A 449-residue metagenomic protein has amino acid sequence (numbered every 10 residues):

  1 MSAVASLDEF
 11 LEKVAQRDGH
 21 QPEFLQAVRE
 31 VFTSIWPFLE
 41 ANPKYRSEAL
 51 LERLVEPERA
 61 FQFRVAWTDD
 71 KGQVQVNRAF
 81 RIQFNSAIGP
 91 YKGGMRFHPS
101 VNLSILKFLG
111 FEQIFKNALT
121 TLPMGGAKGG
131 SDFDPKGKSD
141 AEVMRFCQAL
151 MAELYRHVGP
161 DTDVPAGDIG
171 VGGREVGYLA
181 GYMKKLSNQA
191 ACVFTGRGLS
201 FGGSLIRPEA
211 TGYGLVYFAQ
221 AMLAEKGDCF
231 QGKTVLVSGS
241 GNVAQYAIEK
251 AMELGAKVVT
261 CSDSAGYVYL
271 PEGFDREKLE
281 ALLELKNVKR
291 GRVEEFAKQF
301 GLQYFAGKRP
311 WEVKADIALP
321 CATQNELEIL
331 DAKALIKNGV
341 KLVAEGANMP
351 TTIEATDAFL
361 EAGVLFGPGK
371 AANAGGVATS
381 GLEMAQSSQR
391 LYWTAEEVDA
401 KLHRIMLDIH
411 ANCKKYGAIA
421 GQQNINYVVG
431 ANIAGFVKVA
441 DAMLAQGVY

Functional and structural regions predicted by a protein language model:
S2-A27, M222-L223, I336-Y449: Adenosine-phosphate binding glycine-rich loop
P22-L25, A41-E48, T121, V158-G167 (+4 more regions): Flexible, glycine/charged-enriched surface loops at secondary-structure junctions
K44-Q75: Structured beta-strand/loop patches that form or line metal/cofactor-binding pockets in enzymes
H98, N117-Q231: Glycine/serine-rich phosphate-binding loop and adjoining beta1-alpha1 elements at the start of nucleotide-handling
T162-A166, A190-F194, V237, T260-D263 (+4 more regions): General beta-strand structural signal in soluble alpha/beta enzymes
G198, G203-E312: Glycine-rich phosphate/diphosphate-binding loop of Rossmann-like nucleotide-binding domains
G266-F366, A371: Rossmann-like adenosine-cofactor binding region
